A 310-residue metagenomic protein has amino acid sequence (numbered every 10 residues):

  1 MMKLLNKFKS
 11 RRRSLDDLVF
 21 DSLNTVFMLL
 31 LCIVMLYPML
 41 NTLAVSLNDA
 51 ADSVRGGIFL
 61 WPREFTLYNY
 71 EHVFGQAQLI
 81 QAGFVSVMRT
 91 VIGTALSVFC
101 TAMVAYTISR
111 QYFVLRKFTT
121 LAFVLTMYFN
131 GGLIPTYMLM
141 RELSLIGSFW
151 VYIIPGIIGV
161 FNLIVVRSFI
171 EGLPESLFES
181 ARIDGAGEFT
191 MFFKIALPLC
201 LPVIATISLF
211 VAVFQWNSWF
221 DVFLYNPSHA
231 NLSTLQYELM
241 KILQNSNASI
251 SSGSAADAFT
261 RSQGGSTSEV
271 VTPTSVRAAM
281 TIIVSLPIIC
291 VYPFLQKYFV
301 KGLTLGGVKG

Functional and structural regions predicted by a protein language model:
M2-G310: A hydrophobic, multi-pass inner-membrane permease signature
